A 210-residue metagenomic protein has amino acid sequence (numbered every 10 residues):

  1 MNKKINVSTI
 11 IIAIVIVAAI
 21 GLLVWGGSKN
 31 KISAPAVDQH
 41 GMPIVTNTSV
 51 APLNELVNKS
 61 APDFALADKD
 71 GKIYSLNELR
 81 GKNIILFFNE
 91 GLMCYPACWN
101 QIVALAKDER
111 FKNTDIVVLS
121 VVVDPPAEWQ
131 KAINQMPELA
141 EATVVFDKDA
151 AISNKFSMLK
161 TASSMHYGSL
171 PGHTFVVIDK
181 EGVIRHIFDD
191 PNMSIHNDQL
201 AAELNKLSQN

Functional and structural regions predicted by a protein language model:
M1-S60, N210: N-terminal targeting signals for export/organelle localization
A61-P62, N83, G172-T174: Short loop/turn microsegments at loop-to-beta-strand junctions
Y74-L105: Short active-site neighborhood of thiol/selenol oxidoreductases, capturing the structured segment around
P96-K155: Structural microenvironment flanking redox-active thiols in thiol-disulfide oxidoreductases
A140-T143, M158-V176: Structural micro-motif
Y167-N210: Thiol-/selenol-based redox modules, centered on thioredoxin-like and closely related oxidoreductase domains
